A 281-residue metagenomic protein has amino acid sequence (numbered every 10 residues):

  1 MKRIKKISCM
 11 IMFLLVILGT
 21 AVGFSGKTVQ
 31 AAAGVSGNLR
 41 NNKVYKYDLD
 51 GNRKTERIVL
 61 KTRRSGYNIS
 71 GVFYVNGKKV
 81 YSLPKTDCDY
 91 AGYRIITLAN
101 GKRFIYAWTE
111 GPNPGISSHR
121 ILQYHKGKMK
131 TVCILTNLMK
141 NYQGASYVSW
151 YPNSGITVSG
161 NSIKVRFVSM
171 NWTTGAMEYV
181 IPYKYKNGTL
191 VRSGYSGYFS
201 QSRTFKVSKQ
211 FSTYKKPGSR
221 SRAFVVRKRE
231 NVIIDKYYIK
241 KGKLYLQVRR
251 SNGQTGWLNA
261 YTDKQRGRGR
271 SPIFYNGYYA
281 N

Functional and structural regions predicted by a protein language model:
K2-K27: Sec-dependent N-terminal signal peptides of Gram-positive bacterial secreted proteins and lipoproteins
T28-Y47: N-terminal, intrinsically disordered, polar/charged segments of Gram-positive cell-envelope systems that serve as
A31, K186-K216, T262-N281: SH3-family beta-barrel domains
V44-D48, K61-T109, H119-Y124, T131: Short N-terminal edge-element motif at the start of the domain
N52: Acidic carboxylate motifs that coordinate Ca2+ or other divalent cations, activating on Asp/Glu
K78-P84, K130-C133, S219-R222, T255-G256: Surface-exposed loop/edge segments in extracytoplasmic proteins
D89-I121, K128-R203: Short aromatic loop motif centered on NTY/YTY
V225-G277: SH3/SH3-like beta-barrel superfamily modules
